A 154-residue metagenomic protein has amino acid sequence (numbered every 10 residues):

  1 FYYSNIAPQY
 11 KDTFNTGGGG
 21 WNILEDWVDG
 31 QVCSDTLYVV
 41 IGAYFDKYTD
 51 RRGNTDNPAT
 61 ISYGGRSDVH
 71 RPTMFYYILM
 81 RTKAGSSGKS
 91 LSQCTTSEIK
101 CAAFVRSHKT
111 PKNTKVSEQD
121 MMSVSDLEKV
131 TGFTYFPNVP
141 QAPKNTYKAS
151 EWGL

Functional and structural regions predicted by a protein language model:
F1-L154: Domain-level detector of nuclease and nuclease-like folds in predominantly extracellular/periplasmic contexts
